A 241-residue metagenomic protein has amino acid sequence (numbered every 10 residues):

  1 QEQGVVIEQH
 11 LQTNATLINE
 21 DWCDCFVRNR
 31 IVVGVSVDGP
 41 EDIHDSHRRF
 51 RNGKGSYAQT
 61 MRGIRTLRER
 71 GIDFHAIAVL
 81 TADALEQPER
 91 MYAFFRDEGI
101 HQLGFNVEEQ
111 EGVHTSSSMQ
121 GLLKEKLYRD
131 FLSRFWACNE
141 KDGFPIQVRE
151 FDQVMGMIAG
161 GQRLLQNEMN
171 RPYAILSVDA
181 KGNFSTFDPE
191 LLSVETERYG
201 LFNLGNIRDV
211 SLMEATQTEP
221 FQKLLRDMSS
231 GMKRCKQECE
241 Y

Functional and structural regions predicted by a protein language model:
Q1-Q110, S117, G121: Radical SAM/AdoMet-radical enzyme domain recognition
D42-H47, Q102-E125, I146-G160, L191-R198: Flexible glycine/acidic-rich beta-alpha junction loops that bind and position SAM and/or redox cofactors in anaerobic
K126-I158, P189-Q237: C-terminal accessory region of radical SAM enzymes
M169-P172: Short, small/polar residue-rich loop motifs at catalytic or cofactor-binding pockets
D179: Short, acidic, Ser/Thr-enriched surface-loop or helix-capping motifs
E240: Cys/His-coordinated zinc-binding microdomains
